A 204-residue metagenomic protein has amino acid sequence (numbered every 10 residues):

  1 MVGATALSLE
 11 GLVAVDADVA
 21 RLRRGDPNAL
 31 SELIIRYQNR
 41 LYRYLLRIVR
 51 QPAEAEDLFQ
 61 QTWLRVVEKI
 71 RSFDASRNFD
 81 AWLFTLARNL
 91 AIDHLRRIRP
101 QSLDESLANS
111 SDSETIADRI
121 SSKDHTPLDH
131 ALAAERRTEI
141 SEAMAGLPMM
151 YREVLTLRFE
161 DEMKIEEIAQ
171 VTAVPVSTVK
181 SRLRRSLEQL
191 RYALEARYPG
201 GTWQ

Functional and structural regions predicted by a protein language model:
V2-E10, S102-S106, E114, D118-R119 (+6 more regions): C-terminal edge and immediately downstream basic/flexible tail or linker adjoining helix-turn-helix-like DNA-binding
A4-A6, R23-E32, Y42-Q61, V176 (+1 more regions): Short, charged helix-capping/linker segments at alpha-helix termini
R23-R24, R47-R50, W63-N78, R97-I98: Sigma70-family region 2
I34-P52, K69, M144, M150 (+1 more regions): Amphipathic, Lys/Arg- and hydrophobic-enriched alpha-helical face
Y37, R182-L187: Residues within the DNA-recognition helix of helix-turn-helix
R43, D57-L64, R77-N89: Structural recognition of an alpha-helix C-terminal capping motif at a helix-to-coil junction
R71-A75, T85-S106, A133, R191 (+1 more regions): Arg/Lys-rich amphipathic alpha helix in sigma70-family domain 2
T138-T178: Helix-turn-helix DNA-binding module
